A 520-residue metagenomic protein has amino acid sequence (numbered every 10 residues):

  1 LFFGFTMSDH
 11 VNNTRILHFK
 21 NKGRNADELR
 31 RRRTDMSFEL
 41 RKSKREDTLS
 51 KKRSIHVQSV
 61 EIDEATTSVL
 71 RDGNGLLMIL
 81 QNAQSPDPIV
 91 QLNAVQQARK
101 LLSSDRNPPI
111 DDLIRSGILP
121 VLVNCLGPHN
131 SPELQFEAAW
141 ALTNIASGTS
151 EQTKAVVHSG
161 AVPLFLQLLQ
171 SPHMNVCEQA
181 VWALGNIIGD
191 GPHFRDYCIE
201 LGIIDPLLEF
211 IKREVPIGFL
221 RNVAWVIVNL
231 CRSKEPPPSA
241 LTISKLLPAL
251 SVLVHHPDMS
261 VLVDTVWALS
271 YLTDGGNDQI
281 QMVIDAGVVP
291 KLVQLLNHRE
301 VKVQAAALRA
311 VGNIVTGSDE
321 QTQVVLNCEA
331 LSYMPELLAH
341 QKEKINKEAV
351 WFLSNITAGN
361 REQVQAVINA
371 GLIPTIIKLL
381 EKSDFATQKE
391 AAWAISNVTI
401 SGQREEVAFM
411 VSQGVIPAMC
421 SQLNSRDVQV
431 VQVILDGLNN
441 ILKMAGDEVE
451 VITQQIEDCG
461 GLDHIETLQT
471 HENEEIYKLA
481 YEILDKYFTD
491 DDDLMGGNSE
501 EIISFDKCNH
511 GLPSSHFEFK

Functional and structural regions predicted by a protein language model:
F3-D87, L92-K100, E448, L462-K520: Intrinsically disordered, low-complexity regulatory regions of large eukaryotic scaffold/signaling proteins
H56-E61, V90, P108-P109, T153 (+16 more regions): Short, flexible/disordered secondary-structure transition segments
E64-L101, R106-D112, P120, P128 (+5 more regions): Alpha-solenoid helical-repeat scaffolds
G73, D111-G117, K154-G160, D196-G202 (+7 more regions): Short sequence/structural elements of tandem HEAT/ARM alpha-solenoid repeats
M78-L80, V121-N124, L164-L166, P206-L208 (+7 more regions): Buried hydrophobic core positions in alpha-solenoid tandem helical repeats
P86-K100, N130-A146, H158, Q170-G189 (+15 more regions): Alpha-helical solenoid repeats of the armadillo/HEAT superfamily in eukaryotic scaffolding/adaptor proteins
P109, A141, Q152, A161-L164 (+18 more regions): Cysteine-rich, disulfide-stabilized extracellular repeat modules
G148, K154, Q167-L168, D190 (+9 more regions): A structural feature that tracks compact, well-ordered secondary-structure segments with a strong bias toward
